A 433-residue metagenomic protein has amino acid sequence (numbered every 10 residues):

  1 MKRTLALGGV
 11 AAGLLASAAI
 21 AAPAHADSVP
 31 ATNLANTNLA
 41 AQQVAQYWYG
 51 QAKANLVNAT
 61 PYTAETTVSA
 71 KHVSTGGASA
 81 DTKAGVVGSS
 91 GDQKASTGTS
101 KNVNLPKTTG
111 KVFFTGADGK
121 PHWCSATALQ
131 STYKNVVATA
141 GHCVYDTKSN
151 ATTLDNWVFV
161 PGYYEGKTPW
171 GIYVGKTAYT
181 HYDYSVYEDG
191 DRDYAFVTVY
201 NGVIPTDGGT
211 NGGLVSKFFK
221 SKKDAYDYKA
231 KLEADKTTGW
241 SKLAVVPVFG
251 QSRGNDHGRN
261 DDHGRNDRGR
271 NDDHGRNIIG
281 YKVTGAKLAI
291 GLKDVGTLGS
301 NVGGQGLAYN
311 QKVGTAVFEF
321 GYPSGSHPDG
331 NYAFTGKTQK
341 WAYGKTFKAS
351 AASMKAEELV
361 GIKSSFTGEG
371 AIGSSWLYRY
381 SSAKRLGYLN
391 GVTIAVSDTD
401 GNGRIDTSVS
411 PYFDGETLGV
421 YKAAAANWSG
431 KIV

Functional and structural regions predicted by a protein language model:
K2-L14: Sec-dependent N-terminal signal peptides
A6-G9, A22-S131, I432: Protease-domain processing segments flanking chymotrypsin-fold serine proteases, especially trypsin-like
G98-K107, F113-G116, Q130, V158-T297: Conserved catalytic-core segment of clan PA serine endopeptidases
N104-Y164, K348-A352, K363-S364: Catalytic histidine site
V112, A126, T139, F159 (+5 more regions): Terminal peptide-recognition signature
D224-Y228, L232, L243, I278-Y309 (+1 more regions): C-terminal cap/linker of serine protease catalytic domains
S300-A356, T367: Flexible, gly/ser-rich surface segments that form the specificity/activation loops bordering the active-site cleft
F366-V392: Catalytic nucleophile loop of clan PA
